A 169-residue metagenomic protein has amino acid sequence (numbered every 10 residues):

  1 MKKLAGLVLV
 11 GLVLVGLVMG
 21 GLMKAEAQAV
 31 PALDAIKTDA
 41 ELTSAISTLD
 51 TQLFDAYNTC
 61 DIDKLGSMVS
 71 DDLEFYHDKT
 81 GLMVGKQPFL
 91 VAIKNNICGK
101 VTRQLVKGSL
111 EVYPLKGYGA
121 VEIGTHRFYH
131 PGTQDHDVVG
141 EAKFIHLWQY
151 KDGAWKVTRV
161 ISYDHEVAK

Functional and structural regions predicted by a protein language model:
M1-L4: Positively charged n-region of N-terminal signal peptides that target proteins for export
V8-G21: Bacterial N-terminal signal peptides
M23-D71, K169: Short, low-complexity N-terminal intrinsically disordered segments enriched in polar/charged residues
Q28, E141-A168: Short beta-strand edge/turn micro-motifs at domain boundaries
S44, I62-Y118, T125-R127, V138-V139: A solvent-exposed, acidic/Ser-Thr-rich amphipathic alpha-helical stretch
V112-A120, W148-A154: A short, structured loop/turn motif at beta-sheet edges
F128-G132, W148: Beta-strand elements of well-folded, non-transmembrane domains
T133-V138, V167-K169: A short acidic/glycine-rich loop-to-helix N-cap element
